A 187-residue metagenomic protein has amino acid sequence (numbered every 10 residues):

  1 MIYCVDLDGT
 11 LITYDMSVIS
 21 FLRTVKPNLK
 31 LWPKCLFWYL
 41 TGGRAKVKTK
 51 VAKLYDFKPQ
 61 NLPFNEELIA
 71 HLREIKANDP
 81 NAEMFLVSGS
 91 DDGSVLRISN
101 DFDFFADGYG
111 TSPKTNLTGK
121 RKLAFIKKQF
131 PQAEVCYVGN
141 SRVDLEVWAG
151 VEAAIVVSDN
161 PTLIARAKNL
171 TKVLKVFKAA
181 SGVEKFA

Functional and structural regions predicted by a protein language model:
M1-V51: Active-site neighborhood of HAD-like aspartate-dependent phosphohydrolases
Y3, Y14, W38-Y39, Y55 (+3 more regions): Sequence-level detector for tyrosine residue identity
T41-D56, D101-G108: Short, basic/glycine-rich phosphate-binding loops at helix/coil junctions that contact nucleotide phosphates
Q60-A187: C-terminal cap/substrate-recognition subdomain and adjoining C-terminal extension of metal-dependent phosphatase-like
